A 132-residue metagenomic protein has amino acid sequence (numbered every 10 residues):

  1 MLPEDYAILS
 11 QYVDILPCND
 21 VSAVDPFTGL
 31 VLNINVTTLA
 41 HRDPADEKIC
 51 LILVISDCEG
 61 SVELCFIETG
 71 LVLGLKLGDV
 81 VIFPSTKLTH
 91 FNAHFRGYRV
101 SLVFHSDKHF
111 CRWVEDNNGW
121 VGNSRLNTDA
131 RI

Functional and structural regions predicted by a protein language model:
M1-D46: Conserved, ordered domain cores of eukaryotic regulatory proteins
D46-K48, D57-I132: Catalytic core of Fe(II)/2-oxoglutarate
